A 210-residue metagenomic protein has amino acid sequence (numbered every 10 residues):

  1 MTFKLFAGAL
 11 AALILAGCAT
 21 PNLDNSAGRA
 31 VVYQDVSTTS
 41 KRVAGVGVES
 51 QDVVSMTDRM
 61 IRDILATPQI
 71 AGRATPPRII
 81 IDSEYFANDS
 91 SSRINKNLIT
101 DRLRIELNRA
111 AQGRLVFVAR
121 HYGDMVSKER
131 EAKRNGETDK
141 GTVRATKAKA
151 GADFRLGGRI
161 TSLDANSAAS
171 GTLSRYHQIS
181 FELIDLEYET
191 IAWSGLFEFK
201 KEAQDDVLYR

Functional and structural regions predicted by a protein language model:
M1-A7: Bacterial N-terminal signal peptides that target proteins for export
A12-R42, Y209-R210: Bacterial Sec signal peptide processing site at the extreme N-terminus
Y33-V48, P77-N88: Acidic/histidine-rich, surface-exposed loop or edge segments in extracytoplasmic proteins
V46-T57, S92-T100, G136, S170-H177: Solvent-exposed, acidic/flexible segments
D58-R59, D63-E137, A148, L186 (+1 more regions): N-terminal segment of the mature soluble domain
K133, T138-L156, T161-D164, T172-S174 (+1 more regions): Outer membrane pore-forming secretion/assembly proteins and partners of Gram-negative envelopes
G195-F197: Short hydrophobic alpha-helix segments
F199-K201: A short acidic/small-residue loop/turn micro-motif
